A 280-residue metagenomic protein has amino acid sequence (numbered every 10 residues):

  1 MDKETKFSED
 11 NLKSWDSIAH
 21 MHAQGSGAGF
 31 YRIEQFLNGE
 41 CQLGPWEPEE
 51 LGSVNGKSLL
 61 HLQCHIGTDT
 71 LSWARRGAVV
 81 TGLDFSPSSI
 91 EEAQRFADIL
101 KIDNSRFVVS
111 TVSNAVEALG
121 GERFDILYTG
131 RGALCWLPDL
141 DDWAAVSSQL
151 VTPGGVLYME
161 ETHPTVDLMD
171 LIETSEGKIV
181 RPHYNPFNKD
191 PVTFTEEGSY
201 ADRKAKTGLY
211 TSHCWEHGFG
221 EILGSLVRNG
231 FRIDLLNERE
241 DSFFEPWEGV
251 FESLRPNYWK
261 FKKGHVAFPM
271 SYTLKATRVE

Functional and structural regions predicted by a protein language model:
M1-R32: N-terminal, positively charged/glycine-rich alpha-helical extensions of SAM-dependent methyltransferases
G27-K57: Conserved alpha-helix/loop element of class I SAM-dependent methyltransferases that forms part of the SAM/SAH-binding
S58-E117: Class I SAM-dependent methyltransferase SAM/SAH-binding core
E117-L127: A short acidic, Gly/Pro-enriched loop at the edge of an enzyme's catalytic core that lines a small-molecule cofactor
D125-D141: A short SAM/SAH-binding and catalytic strip from SAM-dependent methyltransferases
D141-V156: A short glycine-rich, Lys/Arg-flanked "PGG" loop and its adjoining helix->strand segment in the class I
V156-Y200: Conserved class I S-adenosyl-L-methionine
S212-L236: Short alpha-helix
